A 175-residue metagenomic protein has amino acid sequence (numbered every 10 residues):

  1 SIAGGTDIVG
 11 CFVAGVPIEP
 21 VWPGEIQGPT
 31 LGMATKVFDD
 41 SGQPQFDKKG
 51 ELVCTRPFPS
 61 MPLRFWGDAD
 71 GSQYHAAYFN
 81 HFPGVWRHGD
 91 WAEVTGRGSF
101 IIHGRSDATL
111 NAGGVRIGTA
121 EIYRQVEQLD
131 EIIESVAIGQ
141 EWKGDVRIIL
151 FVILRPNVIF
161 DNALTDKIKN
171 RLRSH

Functional and structural regions predicted by a protein language model:
I2, T6-S99, S106-T109, I122: Conserved AMP-binding/adenylate-forming
F58, A76, G84, G89-H175: AMP-binding/adenylate-forming catalytic core of the ANL superfamily
